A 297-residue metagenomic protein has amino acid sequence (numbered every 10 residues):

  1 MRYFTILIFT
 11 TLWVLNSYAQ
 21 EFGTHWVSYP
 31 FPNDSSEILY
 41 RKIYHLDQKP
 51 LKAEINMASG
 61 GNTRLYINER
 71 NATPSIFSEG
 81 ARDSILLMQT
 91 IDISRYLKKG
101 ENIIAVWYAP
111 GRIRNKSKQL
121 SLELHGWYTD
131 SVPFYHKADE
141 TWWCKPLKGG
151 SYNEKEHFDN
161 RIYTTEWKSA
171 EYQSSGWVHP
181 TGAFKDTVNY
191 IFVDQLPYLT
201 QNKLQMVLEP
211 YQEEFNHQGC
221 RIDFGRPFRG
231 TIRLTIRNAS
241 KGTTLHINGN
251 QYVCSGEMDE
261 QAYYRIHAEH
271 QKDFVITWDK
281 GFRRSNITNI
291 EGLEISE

Functional and structural regions predicted by a protein language model:
M1-E21: Bacterial Sec-dependent N-terminal signal peptides
Q20-E297: Extracellular/oxidizing-compartment recognition motifs
